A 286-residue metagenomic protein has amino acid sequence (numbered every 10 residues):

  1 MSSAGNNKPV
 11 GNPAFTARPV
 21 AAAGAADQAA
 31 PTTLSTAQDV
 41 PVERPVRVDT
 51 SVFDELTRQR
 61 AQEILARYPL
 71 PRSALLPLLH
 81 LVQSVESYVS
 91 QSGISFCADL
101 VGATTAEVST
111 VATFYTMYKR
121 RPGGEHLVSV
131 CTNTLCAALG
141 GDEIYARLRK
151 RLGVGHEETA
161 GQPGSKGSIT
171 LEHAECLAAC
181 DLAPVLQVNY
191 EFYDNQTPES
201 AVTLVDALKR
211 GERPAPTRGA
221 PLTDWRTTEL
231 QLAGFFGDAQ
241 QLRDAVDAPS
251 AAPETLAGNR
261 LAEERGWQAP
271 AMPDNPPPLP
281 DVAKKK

Functional and structural regions predicted by a protein language model:
S2-K286: Signature of N-terminal electron-transfer/Fe-S-associated modules in redox systems
